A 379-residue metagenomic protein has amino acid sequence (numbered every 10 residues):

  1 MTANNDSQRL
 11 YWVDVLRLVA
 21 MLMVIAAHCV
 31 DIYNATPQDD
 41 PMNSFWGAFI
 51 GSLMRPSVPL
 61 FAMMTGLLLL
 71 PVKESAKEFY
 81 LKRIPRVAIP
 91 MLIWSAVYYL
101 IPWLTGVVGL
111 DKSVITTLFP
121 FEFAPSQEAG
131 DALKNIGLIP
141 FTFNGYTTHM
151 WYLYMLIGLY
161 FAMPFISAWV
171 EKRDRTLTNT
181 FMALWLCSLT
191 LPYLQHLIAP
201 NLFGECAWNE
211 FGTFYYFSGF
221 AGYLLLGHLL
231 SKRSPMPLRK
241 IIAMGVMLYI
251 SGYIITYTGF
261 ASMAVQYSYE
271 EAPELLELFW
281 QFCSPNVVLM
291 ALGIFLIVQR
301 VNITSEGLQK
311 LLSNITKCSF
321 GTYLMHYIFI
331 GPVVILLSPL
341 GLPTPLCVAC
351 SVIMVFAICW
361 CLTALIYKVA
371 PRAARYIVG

Functional and structural regions predicted by a protein language model:
M1-G379: Alpha-helical transmembrane segments and their immediate juxtamembrane cytosolic regions
